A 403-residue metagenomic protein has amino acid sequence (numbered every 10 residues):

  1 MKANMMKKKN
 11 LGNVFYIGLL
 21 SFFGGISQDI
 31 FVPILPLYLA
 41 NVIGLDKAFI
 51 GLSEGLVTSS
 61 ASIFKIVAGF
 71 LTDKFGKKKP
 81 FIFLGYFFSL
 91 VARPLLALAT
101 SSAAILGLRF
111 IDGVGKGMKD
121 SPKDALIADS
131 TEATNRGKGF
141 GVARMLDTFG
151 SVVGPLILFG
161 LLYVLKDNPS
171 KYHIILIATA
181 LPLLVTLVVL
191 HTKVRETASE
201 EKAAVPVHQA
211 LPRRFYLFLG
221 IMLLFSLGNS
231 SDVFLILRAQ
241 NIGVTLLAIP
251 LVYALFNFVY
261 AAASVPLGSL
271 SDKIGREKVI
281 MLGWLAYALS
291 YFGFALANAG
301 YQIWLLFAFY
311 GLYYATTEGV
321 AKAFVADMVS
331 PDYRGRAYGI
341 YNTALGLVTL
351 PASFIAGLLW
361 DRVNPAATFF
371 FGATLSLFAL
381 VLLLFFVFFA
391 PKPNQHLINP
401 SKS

Functional and structural regions predicted by a protein language model:
K7-A61, F215-V252: Helix-loop boundary and gating motifs at the non-cytosolic
L37-V42, V153-K171, P351-A367: Transmembrane alpha-helix termini and helix-breaking/packing motifs in multi-pass membrane transporters
L52-F70, A254-P266: Central cavity-lining transmembrane alpha-helices of secondary-active solute carriers, predominantly the Major
F64-G76, L162, S264-G275, W360-D361: Helix-to-loop junctions at the C-terminal end of transmembrane segments in multipass secondary transporters
P80-P94, A180, K278-G293, A373: Structural signature of the two symmetry-related core transmembrane helices
L108-D147, F324: Cytoplasmic helix-loop-helix junction between adjacent transmembrane helices in 12-TM secondary transporters
G141-L158, N342-A352: Glycine-rich segments within core transmembrane alpha-helices of 12-TM secondary carriers
A180-E200, A379-V387: C-terminal membrane-cytosol helix-exit motif in multi-pass small-molecule transporters
